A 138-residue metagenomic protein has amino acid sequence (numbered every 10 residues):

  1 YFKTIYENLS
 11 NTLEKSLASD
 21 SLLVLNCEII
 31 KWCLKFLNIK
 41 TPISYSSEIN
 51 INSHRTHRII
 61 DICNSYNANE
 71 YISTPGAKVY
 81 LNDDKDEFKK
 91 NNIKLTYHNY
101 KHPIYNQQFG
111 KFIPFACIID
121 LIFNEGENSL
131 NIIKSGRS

Functional and structural regions predicted by a protein language model:
Y1-S138: Residues lining hydrophobic/aromatic ligand-binding pockets adjacent to catalytic sites
